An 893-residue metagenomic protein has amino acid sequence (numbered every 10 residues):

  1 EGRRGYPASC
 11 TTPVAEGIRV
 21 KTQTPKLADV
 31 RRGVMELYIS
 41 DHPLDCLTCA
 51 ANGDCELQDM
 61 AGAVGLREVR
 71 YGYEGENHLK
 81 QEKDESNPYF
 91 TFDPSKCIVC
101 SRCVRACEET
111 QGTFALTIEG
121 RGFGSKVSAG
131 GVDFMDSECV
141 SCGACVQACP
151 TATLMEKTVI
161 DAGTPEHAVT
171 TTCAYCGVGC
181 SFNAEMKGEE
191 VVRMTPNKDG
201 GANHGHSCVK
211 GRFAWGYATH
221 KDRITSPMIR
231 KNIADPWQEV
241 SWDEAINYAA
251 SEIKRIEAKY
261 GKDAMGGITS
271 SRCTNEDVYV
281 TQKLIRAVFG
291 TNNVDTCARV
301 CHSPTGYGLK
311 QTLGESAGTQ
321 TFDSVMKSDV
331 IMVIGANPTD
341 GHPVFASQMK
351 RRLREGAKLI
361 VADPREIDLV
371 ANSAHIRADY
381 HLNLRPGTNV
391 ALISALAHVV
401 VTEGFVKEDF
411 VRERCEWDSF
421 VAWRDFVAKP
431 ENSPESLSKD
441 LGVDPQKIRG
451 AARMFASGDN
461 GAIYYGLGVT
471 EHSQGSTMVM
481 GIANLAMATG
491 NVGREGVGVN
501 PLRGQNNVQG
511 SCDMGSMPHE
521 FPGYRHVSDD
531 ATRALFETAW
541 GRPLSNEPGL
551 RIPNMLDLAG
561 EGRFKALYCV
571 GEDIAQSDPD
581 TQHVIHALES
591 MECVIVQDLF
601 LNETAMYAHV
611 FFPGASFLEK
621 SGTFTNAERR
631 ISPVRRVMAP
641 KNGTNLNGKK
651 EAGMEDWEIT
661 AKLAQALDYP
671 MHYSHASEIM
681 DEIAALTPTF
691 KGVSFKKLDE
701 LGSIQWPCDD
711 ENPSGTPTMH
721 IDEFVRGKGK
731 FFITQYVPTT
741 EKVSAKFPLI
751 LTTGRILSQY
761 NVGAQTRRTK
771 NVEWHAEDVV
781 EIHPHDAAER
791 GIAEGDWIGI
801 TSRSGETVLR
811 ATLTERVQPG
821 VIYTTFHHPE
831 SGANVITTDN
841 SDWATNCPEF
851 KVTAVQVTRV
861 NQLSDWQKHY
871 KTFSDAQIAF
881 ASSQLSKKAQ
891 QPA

Functional and structural regions predicted by a protein language model:
G2-R3, G17-F405, D418, W423 (+7 more regions): N-terminal export/assembly segments and adjacent metallocofactor-ligating motifs of anaerobic energy-metabolism
G2-Y6, R365-L369, F600-V637: Flexible glycine/proline-rich, aromatic-decorated loop/lid segments
L44-N77, K83, N232-E239, F405-P445 (+7 more regions): N-terminal leader/propeptide and maturation segments of large enzyme subunits in energy/redox metabolism and hydrolases
P150, L154-V159, V192-R193, V406-D409 (+11 more regions): Acidic/polar loop patches that form or flank catalytic/metal-binding clefts of enzymes that bind anionic ligands
R286, E547, L556-F564, E572-E619 (+2 more regions): Hydrophobic alpha/beta core scaffold segments
F455-G560, D709-N712, D722-G727: A glycine-rich, hydrophobic/aromatic-adjacent loop/helix-cap motif
Q509-C512, M517, A676-K770: Long, low-complexity segments enriched in small/aliphatic residues
P640-D710, K770-E781, H785-A893: Long, contiguous, secondary-structure-rich segments that constitute the structural scaffold of globular domains
